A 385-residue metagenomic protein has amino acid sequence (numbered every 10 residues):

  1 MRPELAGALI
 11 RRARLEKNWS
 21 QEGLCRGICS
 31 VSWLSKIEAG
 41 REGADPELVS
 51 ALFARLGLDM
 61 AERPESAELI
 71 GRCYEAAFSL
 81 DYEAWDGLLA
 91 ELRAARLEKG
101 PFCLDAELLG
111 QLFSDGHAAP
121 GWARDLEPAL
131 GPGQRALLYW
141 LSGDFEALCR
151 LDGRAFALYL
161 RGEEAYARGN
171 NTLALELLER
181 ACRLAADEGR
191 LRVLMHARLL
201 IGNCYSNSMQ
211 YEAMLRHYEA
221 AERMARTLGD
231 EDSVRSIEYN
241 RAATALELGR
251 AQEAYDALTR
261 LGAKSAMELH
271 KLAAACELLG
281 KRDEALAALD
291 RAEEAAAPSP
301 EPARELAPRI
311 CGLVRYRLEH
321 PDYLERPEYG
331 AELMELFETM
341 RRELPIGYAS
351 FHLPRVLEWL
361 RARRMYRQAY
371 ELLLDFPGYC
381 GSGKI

Functional and structural regions predicted by a protein language model:
M1-E16: A short, Lys/Arg-rich alpha-helix, primarily the initiator
K17-K36: Short alpha-helical DNA-recognition segment
D45-R63: DNA major-groove recognition helix of helix-turn-helix/homeodomain DNA-binding modules
A76-S79, S114, Y139-S142, L158 (+9 more regions): Residue at a conserved register position within TPR or TPR-like alpha-solenoid repeats
L89-L97, R124-P128, E179-R190, E219-G229 (+4 more regions): Amphipathic alpha-helical segments of tetratricopeptide repeats
D105, L137, F156, H196 (+5 more regions): Residue register of alpha-helical TPR repeats
